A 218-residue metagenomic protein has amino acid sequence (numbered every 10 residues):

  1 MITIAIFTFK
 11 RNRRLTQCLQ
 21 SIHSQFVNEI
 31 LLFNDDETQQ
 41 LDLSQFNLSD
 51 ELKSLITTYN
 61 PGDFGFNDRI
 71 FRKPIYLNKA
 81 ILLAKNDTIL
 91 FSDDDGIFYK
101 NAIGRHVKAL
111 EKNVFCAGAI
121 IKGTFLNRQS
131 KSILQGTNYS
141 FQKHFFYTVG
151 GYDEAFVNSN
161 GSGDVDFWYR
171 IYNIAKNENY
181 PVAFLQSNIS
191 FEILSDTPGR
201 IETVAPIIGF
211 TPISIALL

Functional and structural regions predicted by a protein language model:
M1-S21: N-proximal low-complexity "stem/linker" segments adjacent to membrane-targeting elements
Q20-N28: Short, acidic, metal-binding catalytic loop of nucleotide-sugar glycosyltransferases
N28-T38, N60-G62: Short beta-strand/loop segment that forms part of the nucleotide-sugar
D42, E51-L82: Active-site-proximal specificity loops/subdomain of glycosyltransferases
D87-I97: Short beta-strand-to-loop acidic/aromatic patch adjacent to the donor-nucleotide binding site
G96-K108: Acidic donor-binding/catalytic loop of UDP-sugar-dependent glycosyltransferases, especially processive GT2
C116-S130: Short beta-strand-to-loop element that shapes/binds the nucleotide-sugar donor at the catalytic cleft/hinge
G161-L218: C-terminal catalytic/acceptor-binding lobe
